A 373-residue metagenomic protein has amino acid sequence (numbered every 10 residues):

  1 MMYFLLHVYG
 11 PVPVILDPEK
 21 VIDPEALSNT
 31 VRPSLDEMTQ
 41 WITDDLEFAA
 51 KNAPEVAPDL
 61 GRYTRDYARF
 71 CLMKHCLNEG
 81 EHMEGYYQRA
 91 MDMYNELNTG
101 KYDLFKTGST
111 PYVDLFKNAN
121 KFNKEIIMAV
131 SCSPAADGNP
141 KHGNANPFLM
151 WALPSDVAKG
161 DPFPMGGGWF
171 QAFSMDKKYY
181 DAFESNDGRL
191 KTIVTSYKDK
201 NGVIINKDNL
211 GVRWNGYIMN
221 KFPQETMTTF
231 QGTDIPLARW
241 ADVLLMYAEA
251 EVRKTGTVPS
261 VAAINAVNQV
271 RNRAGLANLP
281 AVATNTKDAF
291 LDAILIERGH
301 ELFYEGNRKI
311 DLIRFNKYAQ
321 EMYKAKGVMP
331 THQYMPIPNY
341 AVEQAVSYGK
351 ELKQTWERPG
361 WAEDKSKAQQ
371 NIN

Functional and structural regions predicted by a protein language model:
M1-V14, M38-A53, L60-N98, M128 (+5 more regions): Extended, hydrophobic/aromatic-rich amphipathic alpha-helical segments that build helical scaffolds
V12, K20-I22, P134-A135: Solvent-exposed loop/turn segments at secondary-structure junctions within structured extracellular/periplasmic domains
P18-V21, L46, A274: Short, small-residue-rich loop/turn micro-motifs
V21-P33: Substrate-binding clefts and substrate-entry loops adjacent to catalytic sites of polymer-processing enzymes acting on
T39, T43-A50, R62-K207, Q320-A325: An aromatic- and glycine-enriched ligand-binding surface/loop that stacks and positions planar moieties
W41, L115-G167, Q171, F230 (+3 more regions): Long, intrinsically disordered, low-complexity segments
E55-R62, F105-T107, N278-A283: Surface-exposed patches in mature extracellular/periplasmic domains of secreted proteins
M175-W240, M246: Flexible, polar/acidic helix-loop-strand segments at domain edges
